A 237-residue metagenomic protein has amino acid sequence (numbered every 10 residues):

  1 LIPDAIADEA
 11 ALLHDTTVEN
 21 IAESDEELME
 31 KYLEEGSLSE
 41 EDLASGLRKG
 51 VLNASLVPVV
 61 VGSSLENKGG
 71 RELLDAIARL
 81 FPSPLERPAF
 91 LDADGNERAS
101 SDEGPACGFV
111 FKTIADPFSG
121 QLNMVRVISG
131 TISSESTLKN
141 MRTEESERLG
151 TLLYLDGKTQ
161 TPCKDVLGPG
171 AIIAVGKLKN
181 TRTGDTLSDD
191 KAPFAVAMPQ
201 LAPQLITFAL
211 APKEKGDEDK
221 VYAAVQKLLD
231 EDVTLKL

Functional and structural regions predicted by a protein language model:
L1-L237: Structural and coupling elements of P-loop NTPases
